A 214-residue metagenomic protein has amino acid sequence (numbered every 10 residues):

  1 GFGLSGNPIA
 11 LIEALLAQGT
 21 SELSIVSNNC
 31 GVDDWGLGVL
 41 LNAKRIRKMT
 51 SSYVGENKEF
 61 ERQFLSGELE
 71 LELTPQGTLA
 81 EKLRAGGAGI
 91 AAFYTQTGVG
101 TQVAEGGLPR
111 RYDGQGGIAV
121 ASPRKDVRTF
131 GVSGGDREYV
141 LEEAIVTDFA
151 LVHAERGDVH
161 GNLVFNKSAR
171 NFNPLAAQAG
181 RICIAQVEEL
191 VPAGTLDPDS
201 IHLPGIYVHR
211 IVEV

Functional and structural regions predicted by a protein language model:
G1-V214: Conserved alpha/beta enzyme-core scaffold
